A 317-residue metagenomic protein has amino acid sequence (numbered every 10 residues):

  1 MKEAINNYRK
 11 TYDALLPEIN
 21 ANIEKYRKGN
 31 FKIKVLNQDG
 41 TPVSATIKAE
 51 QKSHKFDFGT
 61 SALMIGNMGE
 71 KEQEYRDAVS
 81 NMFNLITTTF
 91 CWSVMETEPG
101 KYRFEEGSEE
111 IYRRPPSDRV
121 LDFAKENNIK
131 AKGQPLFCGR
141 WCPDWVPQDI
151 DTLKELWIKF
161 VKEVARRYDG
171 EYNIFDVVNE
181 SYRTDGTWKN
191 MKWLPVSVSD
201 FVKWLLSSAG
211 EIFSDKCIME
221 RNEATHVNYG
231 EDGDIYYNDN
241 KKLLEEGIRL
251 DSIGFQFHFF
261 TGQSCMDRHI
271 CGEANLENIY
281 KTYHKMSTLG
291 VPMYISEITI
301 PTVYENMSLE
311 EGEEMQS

Functional and structural regions predicted by a protein language model:
M1-S44, K48-N67, L85, T97-F104 (+5 more regions): Beta-strand-rich domain onsets/edges
Q51-S53, D77-N81, R166-G170, I212-F213 (+2 more regions): Extracellular/periplasmic catalytic domains that process cell-envelope and extracellular macromolecules
S61-I65, C91, L136-C138, V177-E180 (+3 more regions): Active-site beta-loop-alpha junctions enriched in small/polar residues
I65-S80, K154-A165, G230-L243, S317: Short, acidic/polar
L85-K101, R114-E220, A224-H226: Substrate-binding cleft and catalytic face of glycoside hydrolase catalytic domains, especially the flexible beta-alpha
E98, E105-K130, N190-E223, N228-M307: Glycoside hydrolase catalytic-domain groove-lining segments
Y294-I298, G312-S317: Substrate-binding cleft of secreted/luminal carbohydrate-active enzymes
